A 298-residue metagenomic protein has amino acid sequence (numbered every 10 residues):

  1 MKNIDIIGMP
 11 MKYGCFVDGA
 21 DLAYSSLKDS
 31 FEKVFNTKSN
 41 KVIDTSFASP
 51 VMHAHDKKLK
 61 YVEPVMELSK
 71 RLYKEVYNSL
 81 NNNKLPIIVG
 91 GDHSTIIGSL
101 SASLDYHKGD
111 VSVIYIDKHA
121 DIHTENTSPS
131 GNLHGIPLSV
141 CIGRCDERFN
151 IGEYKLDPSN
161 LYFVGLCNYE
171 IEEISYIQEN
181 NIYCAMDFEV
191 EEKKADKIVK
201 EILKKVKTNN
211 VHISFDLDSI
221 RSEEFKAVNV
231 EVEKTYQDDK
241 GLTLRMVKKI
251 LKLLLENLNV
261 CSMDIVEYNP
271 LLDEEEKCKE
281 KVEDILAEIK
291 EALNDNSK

Functional and structural regions predicted by a protein language model:
K2-I87, S99, D105-K108, Y183-K298: Catalytic cores of soluble, metal-dependent hydrolases
M11, D92-H93, K118, L166-C167 (+2 more regions): Active-site metal-binding loops of divalent metal-dependent hydrolases
P64, N81, L85-I151, P158-N160: Active-site histidine-anchored catalytic micro-motif
Y115-K118, I142, F163-N168, M186-F188 (+1 more regions): Short, structured patches in soluble enzyme cores that scaffold and shape functional sites
R144-E153, E291-K298: A charged, well-structured terminal subsegment
P158-N160, C167-Y169, N209-I213: Aromatic-lined glycan-binding groove of carbohydrate-active enzymes
V164-E170, L242-M246: A general structural motif
Y169-Q178: Short, glycine/polar-rich helix-capping loops at beta-to-alpha or helix-loop-helix junctions that flank or form
